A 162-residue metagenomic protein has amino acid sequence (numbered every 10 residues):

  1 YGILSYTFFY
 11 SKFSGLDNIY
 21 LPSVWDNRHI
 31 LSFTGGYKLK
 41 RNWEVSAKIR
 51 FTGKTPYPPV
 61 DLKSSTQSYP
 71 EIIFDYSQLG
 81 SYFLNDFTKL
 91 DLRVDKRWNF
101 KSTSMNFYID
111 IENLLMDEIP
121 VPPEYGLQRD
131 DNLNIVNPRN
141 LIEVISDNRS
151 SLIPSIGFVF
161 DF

Functional and structural regions predicted by a protein language model:
Y1-K54: Gram-negative outer-membrane beta-barrel transporters
I3, T34-G36, S46, R93-D95 (+2 more regions): Outer-membrane beta-barrel architecture
T7-L16, S68-Y76, L133-R139: Flexible, solvent-exposed coil segments and beta strand-coil junctions, predominantly the extracellular/periplasmic
S14-P22, S77-S81, L141-S146: Extracellular loop and loop/strand-boundary signature of outer-membrane beta-barrel proteins
P22-R28, F83-F87, D147-S151: Transmembrane beta-barrel outer-membrane domains
V24, N42, D86, N113-L114: Residue-level preference for alpha-helix termini and adjacent loops
F51-P70, F87-K89, K96-F162: C-terminal beta-signal and adjacent terminal beta-strands/loops of Gram-negative outer-membrane beta-barrel proteins
D75-F87, D91: Aromatic-anchored helix/helix-loop segment that forms the rim or "lid" of small-molecule/cofactor binding pockets
